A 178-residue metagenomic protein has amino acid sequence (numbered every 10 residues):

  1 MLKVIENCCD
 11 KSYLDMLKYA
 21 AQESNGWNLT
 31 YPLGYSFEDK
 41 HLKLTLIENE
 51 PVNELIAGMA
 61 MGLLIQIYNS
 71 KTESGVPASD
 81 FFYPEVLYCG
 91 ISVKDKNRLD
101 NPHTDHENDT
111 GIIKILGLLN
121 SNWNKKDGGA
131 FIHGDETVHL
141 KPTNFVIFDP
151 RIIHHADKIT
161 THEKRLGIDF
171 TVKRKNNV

Functional and structural regions predicted by a protein language model:
M1-S79: Non-heme Fe(II)/2-oxoglutarate
N69-V178: Catalytic core of non-heme Fe(II) oxygenases with the double-stranded beta-helix
